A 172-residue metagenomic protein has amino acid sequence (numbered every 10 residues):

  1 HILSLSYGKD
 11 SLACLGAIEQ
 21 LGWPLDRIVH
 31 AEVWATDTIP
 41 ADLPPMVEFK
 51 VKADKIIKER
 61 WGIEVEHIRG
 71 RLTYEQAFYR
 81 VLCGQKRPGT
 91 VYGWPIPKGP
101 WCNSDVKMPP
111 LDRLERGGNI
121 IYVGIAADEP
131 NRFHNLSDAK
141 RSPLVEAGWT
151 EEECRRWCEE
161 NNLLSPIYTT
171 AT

Functional and structural regions predicted by a protein language model:
H1-T172: Nucleotide-activated chemistry modules centered on ATP-dependent adenylation/adenylyltransferase
